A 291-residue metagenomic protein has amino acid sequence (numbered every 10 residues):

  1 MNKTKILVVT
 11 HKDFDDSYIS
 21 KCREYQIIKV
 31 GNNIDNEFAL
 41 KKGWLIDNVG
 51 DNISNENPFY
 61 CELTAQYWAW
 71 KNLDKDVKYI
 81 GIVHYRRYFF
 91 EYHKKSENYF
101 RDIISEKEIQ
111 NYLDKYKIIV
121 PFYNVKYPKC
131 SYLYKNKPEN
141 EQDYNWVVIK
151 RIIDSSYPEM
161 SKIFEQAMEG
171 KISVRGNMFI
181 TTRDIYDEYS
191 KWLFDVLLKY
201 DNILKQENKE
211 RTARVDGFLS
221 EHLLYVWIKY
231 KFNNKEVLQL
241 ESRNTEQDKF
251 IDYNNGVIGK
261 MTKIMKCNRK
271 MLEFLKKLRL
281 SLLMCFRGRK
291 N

Functional and structural regions predicted by a protein language model:
M1-N291: ER/Golgi luminal nucleotide-sugar-dependent glycosyltransferases, focusing on the catalytic module
